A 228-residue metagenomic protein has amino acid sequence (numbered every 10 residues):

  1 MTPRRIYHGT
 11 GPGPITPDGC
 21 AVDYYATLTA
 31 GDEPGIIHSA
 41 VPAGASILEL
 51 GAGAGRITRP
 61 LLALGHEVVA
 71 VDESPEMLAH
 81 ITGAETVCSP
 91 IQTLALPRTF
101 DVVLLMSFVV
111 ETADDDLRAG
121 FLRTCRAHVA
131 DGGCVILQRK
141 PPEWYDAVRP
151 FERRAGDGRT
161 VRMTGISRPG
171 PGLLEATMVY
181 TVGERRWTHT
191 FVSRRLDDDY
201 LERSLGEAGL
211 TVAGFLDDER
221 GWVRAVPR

Functional and structural regions predicted by a protein language model:
M1-A45: Conserved class I S-adenosyl-L-methionine
G44-G53: Conserved class I S-adenosyl-L-methionine
A54-T93: Class I SAM-dependent methyltransferase SAM/SAH-binding core
A95-V103: A short acidic, Gly/Pro-enriched loop at the edge of an enzyme's catalytic core that lines a small-molecule cofactor
M106-F108: Residues lining the SAM
D116, I136-Y200: SAM-dependent methyltransferase
A119-D131: A short glycine-rich, Lys/Arg-flanked "PGG" loop and its adjoining helix->strand segment in the class I
Y200, S204-R228: C-terminal lobe and adjacent flexible extensions of AdoMet/dcAdoMet transferase-like proteins
